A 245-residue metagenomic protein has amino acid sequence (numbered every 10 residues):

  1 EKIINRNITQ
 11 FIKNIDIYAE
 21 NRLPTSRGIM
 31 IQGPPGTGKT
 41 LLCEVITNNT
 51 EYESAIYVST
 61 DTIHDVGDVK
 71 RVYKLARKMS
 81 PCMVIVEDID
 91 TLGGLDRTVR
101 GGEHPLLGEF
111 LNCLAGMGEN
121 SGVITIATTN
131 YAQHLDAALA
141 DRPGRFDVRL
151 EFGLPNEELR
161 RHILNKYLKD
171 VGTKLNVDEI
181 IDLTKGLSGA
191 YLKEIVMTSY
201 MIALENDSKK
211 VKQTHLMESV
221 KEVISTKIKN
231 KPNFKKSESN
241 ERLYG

Functional and structural regions predicted by a protein language model:
E1-I181: Walker A/P-loop NTP-binding motif of AAA+ ATPase domains
R142, E157-G245: C-terminal alpha-helical "lid" subdomain
